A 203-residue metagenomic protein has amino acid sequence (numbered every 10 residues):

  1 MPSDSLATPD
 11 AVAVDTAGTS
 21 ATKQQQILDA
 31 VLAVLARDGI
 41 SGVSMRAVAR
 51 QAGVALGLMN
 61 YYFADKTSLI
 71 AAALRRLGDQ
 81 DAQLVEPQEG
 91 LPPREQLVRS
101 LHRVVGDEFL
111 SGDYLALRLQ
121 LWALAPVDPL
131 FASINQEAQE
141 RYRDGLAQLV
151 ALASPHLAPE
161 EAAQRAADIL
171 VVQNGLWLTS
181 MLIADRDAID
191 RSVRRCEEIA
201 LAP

Functional and structural regions predicted by a protein language model:
M1-A11, R143, L152, T179-P203: C-terminal peripheral helix-coil segments that are non-catalytic and often amphipathic
M1-T22, A33: N-terminal intrinsically disordered/low-complexity leader segments
Q26, A30-S68, A72: Helix-turn-helix
G39, L124-P129: Short loop-to-helix capping motifs
R75-D81: Short, basic, alpha-helical segments at the C-terminal edge of helix-turn-helix-like DNA-binding modules
V85-L115, A163-I169: Hydrophobic alpha-helical connector segments
E86-Q88, L110-L119, P129-S154, R194 (+1 more regions): Amphipathic alpha-helical packing segments from all-alpha helical-bundle domains
A116, Q120-W122, P159-L182, I189-I199: Hydrophobic alpha-helical segments that form the core of small-molecule binding pockets and/or dimer interfaces
